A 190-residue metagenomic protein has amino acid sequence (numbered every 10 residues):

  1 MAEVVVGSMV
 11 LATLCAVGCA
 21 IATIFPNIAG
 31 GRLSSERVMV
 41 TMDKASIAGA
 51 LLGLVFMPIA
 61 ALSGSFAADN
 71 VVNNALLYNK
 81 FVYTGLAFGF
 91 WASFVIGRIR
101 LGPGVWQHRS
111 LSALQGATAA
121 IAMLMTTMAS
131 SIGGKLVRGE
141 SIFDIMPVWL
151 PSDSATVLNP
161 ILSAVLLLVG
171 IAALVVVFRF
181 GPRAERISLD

Functional and structural regions predicted by a protein language model:
M1-D190: Polytopic transmembrane helical bundles with strong interfacial aromatic enrichment
